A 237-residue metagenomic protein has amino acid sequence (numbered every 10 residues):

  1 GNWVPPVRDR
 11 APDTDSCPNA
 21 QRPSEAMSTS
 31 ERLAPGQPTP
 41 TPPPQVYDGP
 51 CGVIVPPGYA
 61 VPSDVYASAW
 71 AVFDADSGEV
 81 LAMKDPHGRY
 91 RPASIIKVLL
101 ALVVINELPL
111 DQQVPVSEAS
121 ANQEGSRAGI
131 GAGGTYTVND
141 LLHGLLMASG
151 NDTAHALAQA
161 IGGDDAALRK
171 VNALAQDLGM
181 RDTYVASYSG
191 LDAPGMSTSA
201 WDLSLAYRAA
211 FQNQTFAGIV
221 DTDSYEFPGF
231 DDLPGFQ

Functional and structural regions predicted by a protein language model:
G1-V65, A166-Q237: Penicillin-recognizing serine hydrolase domain
W70-L81, L100: Short, glycine-anchored, charge-dense loop/turn motifs used at functional sites
S77-D85, G150-H155: Acidic/histidine-rich, surface-exposed loop or edge segments in extracytoplasmic proteins
G78, R91-A119, L203: Active-site SXXK
M83-I95, S126-R127: N-terminal post-signal-peptidase region of extra-cytosolic proteins
S94, L99, V103, T137-G144 (+7 more regions): Extracytoplasmic/secreted proteins, especially bacterial periplasmic and envelope-associated proteins
P109-G133, D221-D231: Short, glycine/proline-biased beta-turn/loop segments that scaffold the active-site neighborhood
Q123-Q159, P234-Q237: Conserved catalytic neighborhood of penicillin-recognizing serine enzymes
